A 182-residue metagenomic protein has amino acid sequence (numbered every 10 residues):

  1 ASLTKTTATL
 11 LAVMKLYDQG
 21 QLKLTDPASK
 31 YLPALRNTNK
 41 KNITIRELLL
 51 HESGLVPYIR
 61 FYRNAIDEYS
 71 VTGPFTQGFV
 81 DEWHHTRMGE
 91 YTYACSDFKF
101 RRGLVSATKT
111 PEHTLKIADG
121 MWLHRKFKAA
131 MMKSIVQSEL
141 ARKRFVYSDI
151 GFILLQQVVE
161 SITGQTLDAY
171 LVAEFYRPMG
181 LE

Functional and structural regions predicted by a protein language model:
A1-Y147: Active-site-proximal loop and beta-strand segments within enzyme catalytic domains
T4, T9, Y147, G151 (+2 more regions): Hydrophobic (often cysteine-bearing) scaffold residues that line and stabilize catalytic clefts of nucleotide/cofactor
M14-P33, I162-E182: Short, well-structured active-site flanking segments
L48-H51, G151-S161: Active-site-proximal alpha-helical segments within enzyme catalytic domains
T72-P74, F79-D81, L155, G164-A169: Short, charged N-terminal helix-start/capping segments
F127, M131, G151-L154, L171: Internal, well-ordered alpha-helical segments in soluble enzyme and binding-protein domains
I135, G151, M179-E182: Generic preference for hydrophobic/aromatic residues in regular secondary structure cores
